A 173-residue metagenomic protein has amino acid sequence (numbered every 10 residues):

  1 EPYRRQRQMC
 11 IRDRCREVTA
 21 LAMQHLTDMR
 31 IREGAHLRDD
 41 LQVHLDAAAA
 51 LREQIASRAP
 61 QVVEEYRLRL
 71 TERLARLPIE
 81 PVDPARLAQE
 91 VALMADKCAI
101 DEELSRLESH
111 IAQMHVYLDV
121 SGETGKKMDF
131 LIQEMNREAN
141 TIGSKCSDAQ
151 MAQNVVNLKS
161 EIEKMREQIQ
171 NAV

Functional and structural regions predicted by a protein language model:
E1-I11: Single conserved hydrophobic/aromatic residue that forms the stacking wall/gate of nucleotide- or nucleobase-binding
R4-R5, E65-L70, A88, E123-I132: Glycine/charge-rich, flexible interdomain linkers and switch-proximal surface loops that mediate coupling
Q8, L26-I31, A35, Q89-M94 (+1 more regions): Short hinge/gating elements
I11, G34, M135: Residue-level signature of catalytic and energy-coupling elements of molecular machines, predominantly ATP/GTP-dependent
R14, V18-L21, D40-V43, A47-A50 (+7 more regions): Charged, amphipathic alpha-helical oligomerization/scaffolding segments
H25, M29-R76: Long, charge-dense, solvent-exposed interaction surfaces that engage phosphate-rich ligands
I55, A59-S105: Small-residue-rich helix-loop
L107, I111-V173: C-terminal non-catalytic interaction appendages of large macromolecular assemblies
